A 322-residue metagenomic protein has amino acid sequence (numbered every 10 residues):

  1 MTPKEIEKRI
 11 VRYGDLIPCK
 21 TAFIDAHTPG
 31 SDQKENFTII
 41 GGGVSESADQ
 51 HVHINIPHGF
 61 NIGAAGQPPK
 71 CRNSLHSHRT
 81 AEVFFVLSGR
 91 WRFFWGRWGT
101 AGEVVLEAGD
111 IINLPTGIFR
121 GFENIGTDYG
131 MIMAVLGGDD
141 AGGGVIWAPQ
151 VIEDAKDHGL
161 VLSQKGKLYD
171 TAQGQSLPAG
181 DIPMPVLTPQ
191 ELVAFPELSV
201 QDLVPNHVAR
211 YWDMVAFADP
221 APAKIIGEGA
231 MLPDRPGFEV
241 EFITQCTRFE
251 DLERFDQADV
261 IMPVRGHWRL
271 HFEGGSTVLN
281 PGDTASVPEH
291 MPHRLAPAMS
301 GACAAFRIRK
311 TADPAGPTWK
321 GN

Functional and structural regions predicted by a protein language model:
M1-H58, L162-D251: A short, N-terminal "cap"/entry segment at the start of jelly-roll beta-barrel domains of the cupin/DSBH fold
Q50-N55, R72-H78, W95, E103-V104 (+3 more regions): Short histidine-centered beta-strand/loop micro-motifs that create catalytic or ligand/metal-coordination sites
G59, A64-P68, S77-R97, G137 (+2 more regions): Short, conserved beta-strand element in jelly-roll/cupin
C71, R79-T80, I118-F119, D128 (+3 more regions): A generic "binding-loop/recognition-motif" signal
R97-P115, E273-H290: Short acidic-glycine-tyrosine-enriched beta hairpin
F119-P196, R294-N322: Double-stranded beta-helix
I243-E250, V260-E273, P281, P292-P297: Long compositionally biased, domain-poor regions of proteins
